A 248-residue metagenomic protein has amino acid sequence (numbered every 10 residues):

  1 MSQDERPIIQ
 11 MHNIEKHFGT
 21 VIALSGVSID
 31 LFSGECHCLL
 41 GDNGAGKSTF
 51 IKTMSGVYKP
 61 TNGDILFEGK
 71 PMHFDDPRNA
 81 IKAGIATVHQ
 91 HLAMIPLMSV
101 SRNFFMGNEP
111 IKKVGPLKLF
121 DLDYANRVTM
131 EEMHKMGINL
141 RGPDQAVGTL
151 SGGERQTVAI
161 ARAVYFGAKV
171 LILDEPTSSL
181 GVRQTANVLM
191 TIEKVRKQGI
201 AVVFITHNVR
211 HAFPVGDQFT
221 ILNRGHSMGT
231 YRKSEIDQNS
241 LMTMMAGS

Functional and structural regions predicted by a protein language model:
S2-S248: Glycine-rich phosphate-binding loops of nucleotide-dependent enzymes
